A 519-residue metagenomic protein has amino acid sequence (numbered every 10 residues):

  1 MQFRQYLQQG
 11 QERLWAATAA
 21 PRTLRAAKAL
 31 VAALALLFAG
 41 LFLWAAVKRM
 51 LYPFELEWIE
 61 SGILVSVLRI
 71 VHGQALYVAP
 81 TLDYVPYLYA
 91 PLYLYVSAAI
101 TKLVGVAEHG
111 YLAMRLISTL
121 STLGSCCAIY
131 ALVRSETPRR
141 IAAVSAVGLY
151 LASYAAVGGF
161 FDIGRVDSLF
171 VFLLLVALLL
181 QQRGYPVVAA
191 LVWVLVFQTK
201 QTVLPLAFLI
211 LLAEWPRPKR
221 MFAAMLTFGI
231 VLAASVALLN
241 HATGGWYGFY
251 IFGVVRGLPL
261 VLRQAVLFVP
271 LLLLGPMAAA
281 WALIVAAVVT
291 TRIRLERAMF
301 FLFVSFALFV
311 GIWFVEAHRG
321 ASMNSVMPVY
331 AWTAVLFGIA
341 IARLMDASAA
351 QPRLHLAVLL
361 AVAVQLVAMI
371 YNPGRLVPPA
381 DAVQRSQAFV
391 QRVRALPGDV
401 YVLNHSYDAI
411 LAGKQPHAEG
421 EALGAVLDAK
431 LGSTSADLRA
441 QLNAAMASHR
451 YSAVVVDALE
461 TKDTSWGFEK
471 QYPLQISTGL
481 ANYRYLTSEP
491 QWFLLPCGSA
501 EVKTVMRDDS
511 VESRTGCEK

Functional and structural regions predicted by a protein language model:
Q11-L14, P205-I230, V255-L258, I284-R297 (+2 more regions): Perimembrane helix-loop-helix junctions
L36-A39, C126-Y130, L273-M299, F309-V310 (+1 more regions): Hydrophobic, aromatic-rich transmembrane alpha-helices and their immediate juxtamembrane boundary segments
S61-V85, L92, A99-I100: Extracytosolic helix-loop segments that constitute the early lumenal/periplasmic catalytic or substrate-binding loops
Y89, A361-E518: Extracytoplasmic
A113-T137, V176: Transmembrane-helix motifs of polytopic, lipid-linked glycan transferases
T119, L173, H318-A349: Hydrophobic/aromatic-rich transmembrane helices and adjacent perimembrane loops
C127-S153, V171-F172, Y185-V188, R297-F303 (+1 more regions): Transmembrane-helix signature of polytopic, membrane-embedded enzymes that assemble or transfer cell-envelope glycans
A156, L169-W193, W332-I339: Specific aromatic-rich, kink-prone transmembrane helix
